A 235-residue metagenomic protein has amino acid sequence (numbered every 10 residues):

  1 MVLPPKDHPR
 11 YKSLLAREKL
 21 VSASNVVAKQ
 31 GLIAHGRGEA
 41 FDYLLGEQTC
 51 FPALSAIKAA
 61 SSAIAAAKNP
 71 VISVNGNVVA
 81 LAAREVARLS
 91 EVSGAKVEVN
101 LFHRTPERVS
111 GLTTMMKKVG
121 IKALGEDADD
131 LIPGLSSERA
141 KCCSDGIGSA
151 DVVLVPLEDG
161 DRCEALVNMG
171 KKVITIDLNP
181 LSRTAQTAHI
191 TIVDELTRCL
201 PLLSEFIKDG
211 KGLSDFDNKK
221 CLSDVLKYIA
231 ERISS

Functional and structural regions predicted by a protein language model:
M1-A95, G212-S235: Electropositive, gly/pro-rich neighborhoods at or near active sites that engage anionic ligands
A66, G148-S149: Alpha-helix C-terminal capping/helix-to-coil transition sites in glycosyltransferase folds
V74-R84, H103-E107, E158-D161: Gly/Ser/Thr-rich loops at beta-strand to alpha-helix junctions that form or flank small-molecule/cofactor-binding
L89-A140: Long, charge-dense
F102-R104, L178-L181, L196-R198: Short, acidic/turn-prone active-site loops that include or flank metal/cofactor- and phosphate-binding residues
D130-G148, L154-D161: Active-site glycine-rich loop that binds ribose-phosphate moieties when present
G160-L181: A short, gly/pro- and small-residue-rich
R183-S235: C-terminal functional extensions of proteins
